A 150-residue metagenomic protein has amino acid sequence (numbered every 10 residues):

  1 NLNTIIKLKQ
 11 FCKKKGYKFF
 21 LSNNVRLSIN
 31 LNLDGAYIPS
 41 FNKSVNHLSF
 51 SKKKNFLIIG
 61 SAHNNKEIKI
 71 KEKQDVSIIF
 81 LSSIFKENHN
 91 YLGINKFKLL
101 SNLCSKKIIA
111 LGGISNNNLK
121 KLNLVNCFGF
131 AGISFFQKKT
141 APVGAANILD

Functional and structural regions predicted by a protein language model:
N1-K52: N-terminal active-site wall of soluble small-molecule enzyme domains
L2-I6, N90-L99: Charged helix-capping and loop-helix junction motifs
Q10-K15, K54, V143-D150: Core, highly hydrophobic multi-pass alpha-helical transmembrane subunits of bioenergetic inner membranes
K15-Y17, N55-F56, S105-K106: A short helix->loop->beta-strand "cap" motif at the edges of active sites that frequently abuts
G16, I59, N88-H89, A110: Residues that cap or flank secondary-structure elements
F20-G35, H63-D75, F97, L103-A110 (+2 more regions): Catalytic cores of alpha/beta
P39-H47, I78-G93, I114-D150: Glycine-rich phosphate-binding active-site loops on the catalytic face of alpha/beta enzymes
L57-E87: Histidine/lysine/aspartate-rich catalytic loop segments that bind and position anionic ligands
